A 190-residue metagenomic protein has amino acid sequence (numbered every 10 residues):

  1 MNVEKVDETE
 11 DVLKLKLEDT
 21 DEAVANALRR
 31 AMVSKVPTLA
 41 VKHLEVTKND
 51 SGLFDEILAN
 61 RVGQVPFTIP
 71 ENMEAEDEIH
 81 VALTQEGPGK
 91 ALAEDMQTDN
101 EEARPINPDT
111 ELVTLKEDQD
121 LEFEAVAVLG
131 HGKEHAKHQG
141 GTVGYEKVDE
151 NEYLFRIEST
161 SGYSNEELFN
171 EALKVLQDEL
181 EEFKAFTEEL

Functional and structural regions predicted by a protein language model:
M1-L190: Protein-protein interaction/assembly regions in multi-subunit complexes
